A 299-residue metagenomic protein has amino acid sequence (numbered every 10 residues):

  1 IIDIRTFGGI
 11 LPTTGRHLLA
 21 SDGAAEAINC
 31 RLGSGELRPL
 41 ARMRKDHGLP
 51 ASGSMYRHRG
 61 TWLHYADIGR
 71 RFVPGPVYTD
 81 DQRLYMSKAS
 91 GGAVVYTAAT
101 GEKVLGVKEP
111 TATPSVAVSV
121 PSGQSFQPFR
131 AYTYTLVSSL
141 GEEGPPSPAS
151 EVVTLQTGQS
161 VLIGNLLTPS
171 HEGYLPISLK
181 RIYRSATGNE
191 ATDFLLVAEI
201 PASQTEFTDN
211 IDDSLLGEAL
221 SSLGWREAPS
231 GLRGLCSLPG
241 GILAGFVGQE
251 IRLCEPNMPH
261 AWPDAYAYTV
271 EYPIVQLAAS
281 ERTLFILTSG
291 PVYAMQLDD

Functional and structural regions predicted by a protein language model:
I1-Y268: Disordered, low-complexity "stalk" and linker segments at domain junctions of extracellular and cell-surface proteins
G231-L232, P273, S280: Beta-rich catalytic cores
P239, A278-S280: Loop/turn segments within WD40 beta-propeller blades
T269, Q276, L284: Short, contiguous, pocket-lining structural segments that sit at or immediately flank catalytic/ligand-binding sites
R282-D299: Surface-exposed extracellular loop regions of Gram-negative outer-membrane beta-barrel proteins
